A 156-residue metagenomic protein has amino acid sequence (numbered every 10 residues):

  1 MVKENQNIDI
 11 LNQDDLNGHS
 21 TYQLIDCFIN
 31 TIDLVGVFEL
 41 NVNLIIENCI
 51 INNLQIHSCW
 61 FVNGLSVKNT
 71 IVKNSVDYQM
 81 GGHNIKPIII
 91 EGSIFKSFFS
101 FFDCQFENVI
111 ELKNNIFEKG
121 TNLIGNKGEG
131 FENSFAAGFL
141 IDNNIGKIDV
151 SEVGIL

Functional and structural regions predicted by a protein language model:
V2-L156: Tandem repeat scaffolds
